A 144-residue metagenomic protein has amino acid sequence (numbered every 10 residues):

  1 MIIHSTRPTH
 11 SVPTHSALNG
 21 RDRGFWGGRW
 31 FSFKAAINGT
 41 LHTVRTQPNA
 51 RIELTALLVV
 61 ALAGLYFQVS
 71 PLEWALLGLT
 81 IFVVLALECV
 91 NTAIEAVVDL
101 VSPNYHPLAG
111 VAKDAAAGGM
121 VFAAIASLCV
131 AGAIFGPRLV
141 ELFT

Functional and structural regions predicted by a protein language model:
M1-A93, V101, Y105, M120-T144: Hydrophobic alpha-helical transmembrane segments
D99-A115: Basic, amphipathic juxtamembrane/active-site segments that coordinate anionic phosphate or diphosphate groups
